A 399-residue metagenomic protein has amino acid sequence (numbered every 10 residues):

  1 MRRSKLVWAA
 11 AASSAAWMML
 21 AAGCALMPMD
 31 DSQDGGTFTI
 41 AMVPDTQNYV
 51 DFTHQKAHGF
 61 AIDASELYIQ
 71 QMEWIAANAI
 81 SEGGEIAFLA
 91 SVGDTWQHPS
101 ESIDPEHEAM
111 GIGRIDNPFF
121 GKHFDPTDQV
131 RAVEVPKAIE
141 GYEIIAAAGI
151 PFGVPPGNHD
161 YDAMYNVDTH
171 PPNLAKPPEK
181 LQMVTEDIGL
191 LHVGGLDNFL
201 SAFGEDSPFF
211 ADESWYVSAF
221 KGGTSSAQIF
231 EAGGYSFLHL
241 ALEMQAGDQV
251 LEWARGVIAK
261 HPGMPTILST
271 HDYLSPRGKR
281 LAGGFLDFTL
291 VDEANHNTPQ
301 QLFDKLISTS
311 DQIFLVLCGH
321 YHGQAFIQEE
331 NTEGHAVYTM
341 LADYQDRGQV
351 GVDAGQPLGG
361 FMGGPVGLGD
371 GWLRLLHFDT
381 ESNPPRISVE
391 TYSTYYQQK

Functional and structural regions predicted by a protein language model:
M27-Q129: N-terminal active-site segment of His-dependent metallophosphoesterases
G35, F60, E108, R114-D116 (+3 more regions): Active-site-proximal segments of metal-dependent phosphoesterases and phosphodiesterases across multiple
G35-T39, E82-L89, A146-G153, A232-L238 (+5 more regions): Loop/turn elements at helix/coil->beta-strand transitions in domains of secreted/extracellular proteins
T37-A57, G234-Q245, S269, Y338-D343 (+1 more regions): Active-site-proximal beta-strand elements of phosphoester/diester hydrolases
M42-P44, A87-D94, P151-G157, L242 (+4 more regions): Active-site neighborhood of phospho(di)ester-bond hydrolases with catalytic His/Asp-centered motifs
E101-E252, F326-M362, W372-H377: Extended active-site neighborhood of metal-dependent phosphoesterases/phosphodiesterases
G364-K399: A short C-terminal boundary segment appended to hydrolase-like catalytic domains
